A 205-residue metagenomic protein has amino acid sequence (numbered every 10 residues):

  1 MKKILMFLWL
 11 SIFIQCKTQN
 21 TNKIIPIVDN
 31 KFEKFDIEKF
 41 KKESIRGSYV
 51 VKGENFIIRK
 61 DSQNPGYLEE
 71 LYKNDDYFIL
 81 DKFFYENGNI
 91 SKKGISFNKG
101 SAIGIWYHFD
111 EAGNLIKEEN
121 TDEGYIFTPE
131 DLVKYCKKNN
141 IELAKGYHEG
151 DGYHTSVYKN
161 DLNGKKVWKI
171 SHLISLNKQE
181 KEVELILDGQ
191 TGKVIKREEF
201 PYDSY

Functional and structural regions predicted by a protein language model:
M1-I25: Bacterial Sec-dependent N-terminal signal peptides
I4, I126-P129: Solvent-exposed, non-transmembrane amphipathic alpha-helical segments
Q19-N98, I103-H108, N114-T121, T128-D161 (+3 more regions): Periodic aromatic/glycine/histidine/acidic cluster detector with a strong bias toward beta-strand repeat architectures
